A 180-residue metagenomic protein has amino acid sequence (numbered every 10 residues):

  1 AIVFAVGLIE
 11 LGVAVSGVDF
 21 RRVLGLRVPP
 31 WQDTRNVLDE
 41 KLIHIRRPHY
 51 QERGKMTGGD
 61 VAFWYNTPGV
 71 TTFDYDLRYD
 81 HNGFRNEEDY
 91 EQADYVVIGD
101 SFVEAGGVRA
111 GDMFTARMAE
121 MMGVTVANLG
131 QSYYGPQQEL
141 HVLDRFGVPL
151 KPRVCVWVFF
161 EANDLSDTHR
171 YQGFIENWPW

Functional and structural regions predicted by a protein language model:
A1-V13: Hydrophobic membrane-insertion alpha-helices, especially the h-region of bacterial N-terminal signal peptides
I2, A105-V108, L129, Y133: Short, charged/polar micro-motifs that form catalytic or ligand-binding hotspots
L8-E10, D100, M118, E139 (+1 more regions): Conserved structural-core and active-site-/substrate-pathway-adjacent residues in large, well-folded domains of enzymes
A14-G54, Q137-W180: Interaction-surface signature
R21-V124: Membrane/wall-proximal cationic-aromatic binding patches
V96-V97, T125-L129, C155-V158: Structural recognition of the beta-strand scaffold that forms the well-ordered cores of secreted hydrolase catalytic
F102, S132, E161: Catalytic metal-binding/acid-base residues of hydrolase active sites
A119-L140, R145-V148: A conserved hydrophobic secondary-structure block that centers on an alpha-helix together with its immediately flanking
